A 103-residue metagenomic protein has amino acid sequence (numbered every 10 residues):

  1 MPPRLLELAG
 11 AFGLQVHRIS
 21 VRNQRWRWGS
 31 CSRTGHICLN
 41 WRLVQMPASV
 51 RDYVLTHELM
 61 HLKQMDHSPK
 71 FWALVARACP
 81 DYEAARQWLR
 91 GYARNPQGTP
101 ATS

Functional and structural regions predicted by a protein language model:
M1-Y53, L62-S103: Active-site-proximal or metal-binding-adjacent scaffold patches in catalytic folds
E58: Walker B catalytic acidic pair
